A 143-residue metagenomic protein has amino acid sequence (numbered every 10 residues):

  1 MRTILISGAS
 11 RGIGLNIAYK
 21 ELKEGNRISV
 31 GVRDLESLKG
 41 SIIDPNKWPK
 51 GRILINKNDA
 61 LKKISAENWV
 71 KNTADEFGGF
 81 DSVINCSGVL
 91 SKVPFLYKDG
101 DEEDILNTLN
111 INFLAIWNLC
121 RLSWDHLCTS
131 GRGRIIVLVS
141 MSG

Functional and structural regions predicted by a protein language model:
S10-R11: Conserved glycine-rich cofactor-binding loop
E24-S41: Conserved glycine-rich Rossmann-like NAD(P)H-binding loop of the short-chain dehydrogenase/reductase
W48-K63: Rossmann-fold cofactor-recognition segment
P49-R52, N72-N85, S91: A glycine-rich helix->loop->beta "capping" turn within Rossmann-like NAD(P)(H)-dependent oxidoreductase domains
E67, L90-L106: Conserved mid-core segment of classical short-chain dehydrogenase/reductases
C120-R121: A short, exposed helix-loop element centered on a Lys and neighboring polar residues
S140: Residue(s) in the substrate-gating loop at a strand-loop-helix junction that position the organic substrate next
